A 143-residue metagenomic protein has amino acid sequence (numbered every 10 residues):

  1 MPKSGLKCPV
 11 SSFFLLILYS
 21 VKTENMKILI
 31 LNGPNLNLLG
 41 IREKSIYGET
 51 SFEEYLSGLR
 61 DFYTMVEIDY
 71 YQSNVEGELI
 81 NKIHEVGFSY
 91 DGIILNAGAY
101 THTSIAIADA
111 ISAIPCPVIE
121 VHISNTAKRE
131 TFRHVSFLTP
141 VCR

Functional and structural regions predicted by a protein language model:
N25-I28: Extreme N-terminal starter segment of soluble prokaryotic enzymes
L38-E53: Glycine- and acidic-residue-enriched helix-capping/strand-helix junction motifs
D69-G77: Short beta->alpha junction loops
V86-I93: Short acidic/histidine-rich motifs immediately flanking catalytic phosphotransfer sites in two-component signaling
S104-P115: Short Gly/Thr/Asp-enriched flexible loops that form oxyanion-binding sites at enzyme active sites
A113-R129: Short, acidic/small-residue loops that bind anionic groups at enzyme active sites
K128-R143: Short, glycine-/small-residue-rich phosphate/pyrophosphate-handling segment
